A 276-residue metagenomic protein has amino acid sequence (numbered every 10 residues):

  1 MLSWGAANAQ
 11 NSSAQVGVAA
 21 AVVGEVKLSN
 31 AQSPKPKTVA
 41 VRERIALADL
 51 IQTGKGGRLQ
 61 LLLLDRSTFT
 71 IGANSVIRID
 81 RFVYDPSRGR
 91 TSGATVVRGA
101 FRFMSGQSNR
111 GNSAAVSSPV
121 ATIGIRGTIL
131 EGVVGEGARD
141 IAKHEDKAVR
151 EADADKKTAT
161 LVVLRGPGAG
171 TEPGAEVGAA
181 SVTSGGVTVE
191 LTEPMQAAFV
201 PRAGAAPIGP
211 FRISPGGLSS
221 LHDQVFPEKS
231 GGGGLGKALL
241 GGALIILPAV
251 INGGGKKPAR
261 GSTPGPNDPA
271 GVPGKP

Functional and structural regions predicted by a protein language model:
W4-A6: N-terminal signal peptide c-region/cleavage motif recognized by signal peptidases
N8-K229, L244, P248-I251: Flexible, surface-exposed loop/linker segments and immediately adjacent secondary-structure boundaries
G232-K237, I245-S262: Short hydrophobic alpha-helical membrane-entry/anchor segments
K256-P276: Short, low-complexity, Pro/Ser/Thr/Gly-rich segments in the mature regions of secreted, periplasmic
